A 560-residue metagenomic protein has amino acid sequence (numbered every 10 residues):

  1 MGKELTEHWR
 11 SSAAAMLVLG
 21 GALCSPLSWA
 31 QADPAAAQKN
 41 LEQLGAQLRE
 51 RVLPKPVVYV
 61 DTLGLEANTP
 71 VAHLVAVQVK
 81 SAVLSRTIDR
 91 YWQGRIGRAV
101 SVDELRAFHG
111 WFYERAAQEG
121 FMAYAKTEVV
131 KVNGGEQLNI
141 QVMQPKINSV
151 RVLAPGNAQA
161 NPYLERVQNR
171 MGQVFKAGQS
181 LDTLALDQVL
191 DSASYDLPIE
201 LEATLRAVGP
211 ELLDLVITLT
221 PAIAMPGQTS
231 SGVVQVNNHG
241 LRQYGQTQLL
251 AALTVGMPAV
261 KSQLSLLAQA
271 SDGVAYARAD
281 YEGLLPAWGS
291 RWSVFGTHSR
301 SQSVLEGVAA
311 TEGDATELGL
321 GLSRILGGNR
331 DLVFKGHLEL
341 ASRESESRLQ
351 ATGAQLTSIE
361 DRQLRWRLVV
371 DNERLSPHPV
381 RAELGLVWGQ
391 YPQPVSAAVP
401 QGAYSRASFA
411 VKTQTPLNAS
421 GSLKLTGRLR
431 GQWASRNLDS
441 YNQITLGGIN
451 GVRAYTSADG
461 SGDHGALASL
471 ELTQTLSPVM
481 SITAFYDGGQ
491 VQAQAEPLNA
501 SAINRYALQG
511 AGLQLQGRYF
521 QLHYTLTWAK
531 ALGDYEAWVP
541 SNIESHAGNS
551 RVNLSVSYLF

Functional and structural regions predicted by a protein language model:
P54-V58, L63-V79, P221-G245, K261-L266 (+2 more regions): Transmembrane beta-strand segments of Gram-negative outer membrane beta-barrel proteins
W92, V102-L105, H109-T127, N139 (+2 more regions): Outer-membrane beta-barrel initiation region
L205, V234-N238, A251, L264-A270 (+9 more regions): Transmembrane beta-barrel strands of outer-membrane/channel proteins
V208-P210, H239-Q248, A268-A277, G313 (+6 more regions): Solvent-exposed loop/turn segments connecting transmembrane beta-strands in outer-membrane beta-barrel proteins
A224-T229, P258-Q263, P286-R291, G327-K335 (+5 more regions): Short loop/turn motifs that connect adjacent beta-strands in outer-membrane beta-barrel proteins
S230, T247-L253, A275-A279, T316-L320 (+6 more regions): Hydrophobic, lipid-facing positions within transmembrane beta-strands of outer-membrane proteins
R348-N504, P540, S545, V556: C-terminal outer-membrane beta-barrel translocator/porin domains of Gram-negative envelope proteins and their
V411, L515-Y524, E544-F560: Outer-membrane beta-barrel "beta-signal"
